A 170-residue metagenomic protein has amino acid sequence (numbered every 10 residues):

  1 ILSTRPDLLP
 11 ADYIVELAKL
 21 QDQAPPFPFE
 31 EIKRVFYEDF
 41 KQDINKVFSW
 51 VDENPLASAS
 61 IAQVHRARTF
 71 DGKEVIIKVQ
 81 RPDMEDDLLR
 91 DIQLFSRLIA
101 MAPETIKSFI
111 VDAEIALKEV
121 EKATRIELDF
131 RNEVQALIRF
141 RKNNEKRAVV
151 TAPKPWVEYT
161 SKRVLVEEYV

Functional and structural regions predicted by a protein language model:
I1-V170: Broad phosphate/nucleotide-binding scaffolds in NTP-utilizing and phosphate-metabolizing enzymes
